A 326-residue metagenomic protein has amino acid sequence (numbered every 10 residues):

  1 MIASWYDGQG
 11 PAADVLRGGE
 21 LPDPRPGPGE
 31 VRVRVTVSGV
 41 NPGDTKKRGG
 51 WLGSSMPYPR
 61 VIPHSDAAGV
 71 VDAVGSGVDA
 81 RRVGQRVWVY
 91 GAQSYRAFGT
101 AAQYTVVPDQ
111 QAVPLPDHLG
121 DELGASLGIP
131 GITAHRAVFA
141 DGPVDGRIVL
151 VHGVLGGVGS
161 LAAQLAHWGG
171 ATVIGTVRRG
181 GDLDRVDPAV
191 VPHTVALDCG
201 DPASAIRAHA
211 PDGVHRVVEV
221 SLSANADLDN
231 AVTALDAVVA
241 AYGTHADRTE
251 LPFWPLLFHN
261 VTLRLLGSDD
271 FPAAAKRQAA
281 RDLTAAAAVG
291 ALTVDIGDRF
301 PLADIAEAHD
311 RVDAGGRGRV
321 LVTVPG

Functional and structural regions predicted by a protein language model:
P22-V40, W51-Q93: Glycine-rich beta-strand-centered segment in the early N-terminal region that forms part of a ligand/cofactor-binding
S76-G77, G175-R185, D198, S221-A226 (+1 more regions): Short glycine/proline-centered loop/turn elements that form peptide/ligand docking sites
A80, Y90-G153: NAD(P)H dinucleotide-binding glycine-rich loop of Rossmann-like/cofactor-binding domains, especially the beta1-alpha1
A125-C199: Mid-domain Rossmann-like dinucleotide-binding core that forms the NAD(H)/NADP(H) cofactor-binding site
G153-V154, S221, T244: NAD(P)H cofactor-binding loop motif with strongest signal on the N-terminal glycine-rich segment
D201-D212: Short amphipathic alpha-helix with an adjacent loop that forms part of the alpha/beta core around
A224-A291, V324-G326: Glycine-rich phosphate-binding loop and adjacent beta-alpha segment of Rossmann(oid) nucleotide-cofactor-binding
A291-D295, A306-G326: C-terminal capping/lid region of NAD(P)-dependent oxidoreductase domains
